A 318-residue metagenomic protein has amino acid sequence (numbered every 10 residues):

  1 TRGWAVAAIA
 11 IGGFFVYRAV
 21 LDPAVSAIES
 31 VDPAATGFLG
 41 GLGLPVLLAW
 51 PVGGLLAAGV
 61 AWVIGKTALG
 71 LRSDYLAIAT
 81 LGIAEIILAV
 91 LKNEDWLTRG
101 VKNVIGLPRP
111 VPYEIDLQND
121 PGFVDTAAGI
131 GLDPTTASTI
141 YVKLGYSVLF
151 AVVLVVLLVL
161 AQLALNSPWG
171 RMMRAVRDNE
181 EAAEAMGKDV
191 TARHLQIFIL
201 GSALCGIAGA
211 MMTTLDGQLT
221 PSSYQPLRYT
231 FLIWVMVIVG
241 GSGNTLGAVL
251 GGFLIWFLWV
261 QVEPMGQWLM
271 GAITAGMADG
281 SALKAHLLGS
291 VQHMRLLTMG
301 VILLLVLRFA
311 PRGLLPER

Functional and structural regions predicted by a protein language model:
T1-R318: Transmembrane alpha-helices and adjacent helix-loop boundaries
